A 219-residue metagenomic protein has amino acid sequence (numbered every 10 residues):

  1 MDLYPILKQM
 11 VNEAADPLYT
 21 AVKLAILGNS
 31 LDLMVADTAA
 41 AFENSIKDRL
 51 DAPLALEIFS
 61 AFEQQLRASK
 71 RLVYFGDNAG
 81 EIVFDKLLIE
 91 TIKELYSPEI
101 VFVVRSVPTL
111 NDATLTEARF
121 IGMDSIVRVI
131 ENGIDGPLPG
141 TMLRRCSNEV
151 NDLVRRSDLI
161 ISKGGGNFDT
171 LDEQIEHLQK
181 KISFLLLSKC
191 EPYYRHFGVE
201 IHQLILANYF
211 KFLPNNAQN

Functional and structural regions predicted by a protein language model:
M1-R71, I82: Electropositive, gly/pro-rich neighborhoods at or near active sites that engage anionic ligands
A52, P108-N111: Short, small-residue-enriched loops and turns at beta-alpha junctions that line or gate enzyme active sites
A61-Q65, F75, L88-I89, E149 (+1 more regions): Short, hydrophobic/aromatic alpha-helical segments in well-folded domains
K70-R71, S97-F102, K181: Residues at the starts of beta-strands that form the adenosine-phosphate
R71-V73, D158-L159: Structural motif
F75-K86, V107-T109, G165-D169: Gly/Ser/Thr-rich loops at beta-strand to alpha-helix junctions that form or flank small-molecule/cofactor-binding
A79-S97, V101: Histidine-anchored nucleotide/phosphate-binding helix
V104-S106, T114-N219: C-terminal functional extensions of proteins
